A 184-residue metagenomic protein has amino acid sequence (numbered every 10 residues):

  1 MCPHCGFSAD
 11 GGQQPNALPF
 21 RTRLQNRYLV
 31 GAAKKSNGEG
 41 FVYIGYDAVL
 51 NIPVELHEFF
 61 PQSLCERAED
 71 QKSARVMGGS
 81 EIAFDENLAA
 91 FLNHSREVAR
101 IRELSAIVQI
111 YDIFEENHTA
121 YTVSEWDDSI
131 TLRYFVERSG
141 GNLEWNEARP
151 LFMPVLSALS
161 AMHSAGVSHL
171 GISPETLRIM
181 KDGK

Functional and structural regions predicted by a protein language model:
G31-N37: Protein kinase glycine-rich loop
Y46-P53, F60-C65: Conserved N-lobe loop of protein kinases adjacent to the ATP-binding glycine-rich P-loop
D70-R100: AlphaC helix of the eukaryotic protein kinase fold
D112-I113: Activation-segment/catalytic-loop signature of the eukaryotic protein kinase fold
N117-T131: Conserved short submotifs of the Hanks-type protein kinase catalytic core that shape the nucleotide-binding pocket
L132-L143: AlphaC helix of the protein kinase catalytic domain
L151-F152: Activation segment signature within eukaryotic-like protein kinase domains
L159, H163-M180: Catalytic-loop of the protein kinase fold
